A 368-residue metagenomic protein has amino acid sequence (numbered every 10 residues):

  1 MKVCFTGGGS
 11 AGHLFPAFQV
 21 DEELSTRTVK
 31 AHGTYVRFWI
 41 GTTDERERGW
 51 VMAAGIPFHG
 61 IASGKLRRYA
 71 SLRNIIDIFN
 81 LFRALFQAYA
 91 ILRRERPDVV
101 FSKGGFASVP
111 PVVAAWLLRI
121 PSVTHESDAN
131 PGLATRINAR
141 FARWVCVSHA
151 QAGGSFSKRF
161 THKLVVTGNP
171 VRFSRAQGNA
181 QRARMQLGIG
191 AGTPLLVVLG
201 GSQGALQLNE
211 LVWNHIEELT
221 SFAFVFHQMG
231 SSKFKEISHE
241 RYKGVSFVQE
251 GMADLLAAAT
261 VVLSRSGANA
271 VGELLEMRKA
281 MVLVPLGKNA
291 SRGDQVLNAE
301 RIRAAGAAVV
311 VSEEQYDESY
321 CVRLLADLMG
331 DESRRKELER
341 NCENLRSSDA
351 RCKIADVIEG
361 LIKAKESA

Functional and structural regions predicted by a protein language model:
V3-G8, K30-N80, Q87, V165-N169 (+1 more regions): Conserved nucleotide-sugar phosphate-binding/catalytic loop shared by glycosyltransferases and other
H13-S25: Short amphipathic alpha-helix
S25, E45, W50, A54 (+5 more regions): Donor-nucleotide binding loops and adjacent catalytic segments primarily of GT-B fold Leloir glycosyltransferases
D44-G49, P97-L118: An aromatic- and histidine-rich active-site surface loop
P97-V99, A257-G272, K279-A280: Acidic donor-binding loop of glycosyltransferase active sites
W116-A180, I189: Active-site-proximal region of nucleotide-activated glycan assembly enzymes, centered on histidine/acidic-rich loops
R334-S348: A short, well-ordered alpha-helix in the C-terminal region of glycosyltransferases
S348-A368: C-terminal alpha-helical cap of glycosyltransferases
